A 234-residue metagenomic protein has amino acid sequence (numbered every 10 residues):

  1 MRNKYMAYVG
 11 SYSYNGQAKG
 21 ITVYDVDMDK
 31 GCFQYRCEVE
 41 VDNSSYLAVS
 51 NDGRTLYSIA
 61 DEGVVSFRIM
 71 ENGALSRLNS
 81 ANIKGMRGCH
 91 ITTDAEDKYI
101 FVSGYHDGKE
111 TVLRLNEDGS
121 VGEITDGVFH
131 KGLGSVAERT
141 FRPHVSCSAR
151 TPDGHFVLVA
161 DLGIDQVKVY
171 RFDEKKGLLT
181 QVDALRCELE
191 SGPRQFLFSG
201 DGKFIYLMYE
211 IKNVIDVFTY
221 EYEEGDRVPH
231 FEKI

Functional and structural regions predicted by a protein language model:
M1-N3, V49-G53, D94-D97, P152-D153 (+1 more regions): Residue-level detector of Asp-centered blade-edge/turn motifs that repeat once per structural unit in beta-propeller
Y12-Y14, I59-D61, Y105, L115 (+4 more regions): Short loop/turn segments immediately following the C-termini of beta-strands
Q17, N43, R87, H144 (+1 more regions): Beta-rich catalytic cores
Y24-G31, F67-A74, V112-E123, Y170-L178 (+1 more regions): Short loop/turn segments immediately following beta-strands, especially the blade-tip and inter-blade linker loops
Q34-E40, S76-N82, D126, G132-R139 (+2 more regions): A short beta-strand motif characteristic of beta-propeller blades
Y35-D97: Blade-loop segments of beta-propeller domains
L75-C147: Asp-box/WD-like beta-propeller blade repeats and closely related beta-sheet repeat scaffolds
